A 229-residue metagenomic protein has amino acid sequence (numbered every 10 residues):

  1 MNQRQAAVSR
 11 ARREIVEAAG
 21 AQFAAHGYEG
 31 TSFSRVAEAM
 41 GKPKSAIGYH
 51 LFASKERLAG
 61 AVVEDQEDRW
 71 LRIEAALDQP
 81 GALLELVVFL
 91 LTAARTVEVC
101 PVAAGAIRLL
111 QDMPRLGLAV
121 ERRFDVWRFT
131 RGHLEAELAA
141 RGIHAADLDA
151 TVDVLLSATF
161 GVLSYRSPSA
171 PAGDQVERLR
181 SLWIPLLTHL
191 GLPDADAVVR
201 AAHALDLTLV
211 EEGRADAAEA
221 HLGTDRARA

Functional and structural regions predicted by a protein language model:
E14, A18, Q22-R57, A61: Helix-turn-helix
A18-A25, R69-L77, V154, A158-Y165: Solvent-exposed, amphipathic alpha-helical segments
A61, R72-V99, A103, V152: Hydrophobic alpha-helical connector segments
L71-E74, P114-A140, A145-L156, E177 (+1 more regions): Amphipathic alpha-helical packing segments from all-alpha helical-bundle domains
V88-E121, W127, R131, S164 (+1 more regions): Amphipathic alpha-helical segments used for helix-helix packing
T96-V99, V152-G173, P185-V199: Amphipathic C-terminal alpha-helical segment
R128-A139, P171-A229: C-terminal peripheral helix-coil segments that are non-catalytic and often amphipathic
